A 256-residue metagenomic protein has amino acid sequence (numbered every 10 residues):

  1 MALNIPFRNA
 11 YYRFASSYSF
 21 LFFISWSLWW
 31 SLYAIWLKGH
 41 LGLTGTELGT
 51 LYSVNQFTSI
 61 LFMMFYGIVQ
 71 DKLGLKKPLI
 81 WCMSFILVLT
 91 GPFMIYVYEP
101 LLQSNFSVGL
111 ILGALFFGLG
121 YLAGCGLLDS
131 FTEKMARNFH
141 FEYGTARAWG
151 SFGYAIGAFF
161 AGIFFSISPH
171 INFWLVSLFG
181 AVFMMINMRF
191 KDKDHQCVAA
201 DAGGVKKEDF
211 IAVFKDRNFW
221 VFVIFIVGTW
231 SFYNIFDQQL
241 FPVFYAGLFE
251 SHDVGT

Functional and structural regions predicted by a protein language model:
A2-I60, N218-I226, W230-V254: Helix-loop boundary and gating motifs at the non-cytosolic
Q56-M64, Y154-A155, F159: Residue-level signature of mid-helix packing/kink "hotspots" within the transmembrane helices of 12-pass Major
L61-L75, F165: Helix-to-loop junctions at the C-terminal end of transmembrane segments in multipass secondary transporters
D71-F85: Cytoplasmic membrane-interface "Motif A"-like loop-to-helix N-cap segments of 12-TM Major Facilitator Superfamily
F85-S104: C-terminal ends and interior cores of transmembrane alpha-helices in multi-pass membrane transporters/permeases
G113-G150: Cytoplasmic helix-loop-helix junction between adjacent transmembrane helices in 12-TM secondary transporters
I171-R189: Symmetry-related core transmembrane helices of the 12-TM Major Facilitator Superfamily/SLC fold
M188-I211: Flexible cytoplasmic inter-helical loops of multi-pass small-molecule transporters
